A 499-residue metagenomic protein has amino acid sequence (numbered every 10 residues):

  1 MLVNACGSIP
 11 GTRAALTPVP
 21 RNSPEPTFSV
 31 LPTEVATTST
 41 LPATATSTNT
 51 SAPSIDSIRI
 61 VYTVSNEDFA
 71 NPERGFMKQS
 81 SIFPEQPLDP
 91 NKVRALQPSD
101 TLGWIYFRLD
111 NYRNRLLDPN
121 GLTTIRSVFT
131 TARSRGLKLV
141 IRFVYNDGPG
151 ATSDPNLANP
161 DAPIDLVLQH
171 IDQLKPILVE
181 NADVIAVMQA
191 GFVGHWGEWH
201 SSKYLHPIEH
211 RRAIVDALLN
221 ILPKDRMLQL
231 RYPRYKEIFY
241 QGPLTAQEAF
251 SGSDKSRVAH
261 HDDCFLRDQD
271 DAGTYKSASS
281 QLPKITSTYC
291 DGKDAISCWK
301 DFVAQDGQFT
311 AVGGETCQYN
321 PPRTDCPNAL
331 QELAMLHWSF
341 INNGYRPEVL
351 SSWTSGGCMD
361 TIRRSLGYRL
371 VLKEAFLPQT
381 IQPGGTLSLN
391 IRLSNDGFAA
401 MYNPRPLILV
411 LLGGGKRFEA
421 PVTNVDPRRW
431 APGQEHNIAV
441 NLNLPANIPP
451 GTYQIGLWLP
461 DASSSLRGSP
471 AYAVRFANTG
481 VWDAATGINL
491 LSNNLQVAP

Functional and structural regions predicted by a protein language model:
V3-A5: C-terminal motif of bacterial Sec signal peptides marking the signal peptidase cleavage site
G11-S54: Ser/Thr-rich, Proline-interspersed low-complexity disordered segments
P53-L102, Y106-R108: Boundary/entry segment of secreted carbohydrate-active catalytic domains
K92-G150, I164-L166, L222, R226: Aromatic-lined substrate-binding rim segments of carbohydrate-active enzymes
G121-R135, N159-V187, E209-I221: An active-site-proximal structural segment forming one wall of the substrate-binding cleft that immediately precedes
V140-G150, L174-P207: Active-site groove signature of glycoside hydrolases
V187-Q189, E198, S202-R346: Catalytic-core regions of glycoside hydrolase
I362-P499: Extracellular/luminal regions of secreted and cell-surface proteins that mediate adhesion/ECM remodeling
